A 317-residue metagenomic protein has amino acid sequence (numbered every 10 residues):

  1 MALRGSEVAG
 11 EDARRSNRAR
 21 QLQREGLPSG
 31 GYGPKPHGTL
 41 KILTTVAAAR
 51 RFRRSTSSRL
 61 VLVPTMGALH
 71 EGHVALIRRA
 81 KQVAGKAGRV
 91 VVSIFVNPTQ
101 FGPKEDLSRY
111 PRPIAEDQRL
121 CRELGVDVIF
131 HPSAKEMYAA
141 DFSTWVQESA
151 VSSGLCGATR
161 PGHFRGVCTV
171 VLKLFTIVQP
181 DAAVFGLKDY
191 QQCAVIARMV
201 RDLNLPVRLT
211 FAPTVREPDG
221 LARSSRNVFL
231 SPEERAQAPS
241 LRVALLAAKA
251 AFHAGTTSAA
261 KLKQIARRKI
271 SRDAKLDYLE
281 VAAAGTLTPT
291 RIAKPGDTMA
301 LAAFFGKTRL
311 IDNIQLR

Functional and structural regions predicted by a protein language model:
R14, R18-R20: Intrinsically disordered, low-complexity segments enriched in small polar residues
L22-R24, P36: Cationic, low-complexity basic patches in intrinsically disordered or flexible, solvent-exposed regions
G38-D273, A282-T286, I314: Nucleotidyltransferase catalytic core that binds NTPs
I265-R317: Phosphate/ribose-recognition catalytic cores of enzymes acting on nucleotide-derived substrates
